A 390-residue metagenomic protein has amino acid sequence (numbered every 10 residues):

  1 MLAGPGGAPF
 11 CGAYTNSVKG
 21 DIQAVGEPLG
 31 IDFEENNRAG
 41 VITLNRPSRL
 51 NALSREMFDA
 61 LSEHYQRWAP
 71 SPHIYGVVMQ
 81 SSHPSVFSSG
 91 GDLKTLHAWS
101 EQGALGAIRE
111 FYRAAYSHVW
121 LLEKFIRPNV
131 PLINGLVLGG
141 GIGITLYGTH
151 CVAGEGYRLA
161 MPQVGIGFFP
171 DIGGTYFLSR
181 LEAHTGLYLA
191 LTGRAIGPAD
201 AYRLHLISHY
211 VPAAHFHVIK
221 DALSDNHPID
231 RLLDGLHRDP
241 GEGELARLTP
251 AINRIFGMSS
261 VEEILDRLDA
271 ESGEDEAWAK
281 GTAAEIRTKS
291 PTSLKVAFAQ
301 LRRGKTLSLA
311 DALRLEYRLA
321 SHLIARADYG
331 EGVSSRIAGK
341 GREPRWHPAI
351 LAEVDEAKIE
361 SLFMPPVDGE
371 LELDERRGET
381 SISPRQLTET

Functional and structural regions predicted by a protein language model:
G7-A8, N16-Q80, W120, T380-T390: Conserved CoA-thioester-binding segment of acyl-CoA-metabolizing enzymes
I42-N45, A60-Q102, S117-L132, G154-Y157: A structural preference for short, pocket-lining loop segments at secondary-structure junctions
L122-I166, L189, G193-R194, P198: Glycine-rich beta-to-alpha active-site loop
G148-D171, R203-K220: Gly/Pro- and small hydrophobic-enriched strand-loop and loop-to-helix capping segments that sit at the rims
T175-H184: Hydrophobic, secondary-structure "cap" segments at the distal end of domains
L206, V211-K289: Amphipathic alpha-helical blocks and their helix-capping loop/short-beta junctions
L268-A277, I286-L387: Long, low-complexity C-terminal extensions of enzymes
